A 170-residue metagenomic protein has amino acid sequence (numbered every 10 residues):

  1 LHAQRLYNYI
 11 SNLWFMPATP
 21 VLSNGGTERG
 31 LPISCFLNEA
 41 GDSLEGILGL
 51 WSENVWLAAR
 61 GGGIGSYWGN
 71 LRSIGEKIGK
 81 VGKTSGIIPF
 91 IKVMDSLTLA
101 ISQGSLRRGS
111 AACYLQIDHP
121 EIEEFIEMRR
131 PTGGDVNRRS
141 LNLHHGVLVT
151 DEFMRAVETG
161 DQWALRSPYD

Functional and structural regions predicted by a protein language model:
L1-D170: Extended catalytic cores of very large enzyme megasubunits
